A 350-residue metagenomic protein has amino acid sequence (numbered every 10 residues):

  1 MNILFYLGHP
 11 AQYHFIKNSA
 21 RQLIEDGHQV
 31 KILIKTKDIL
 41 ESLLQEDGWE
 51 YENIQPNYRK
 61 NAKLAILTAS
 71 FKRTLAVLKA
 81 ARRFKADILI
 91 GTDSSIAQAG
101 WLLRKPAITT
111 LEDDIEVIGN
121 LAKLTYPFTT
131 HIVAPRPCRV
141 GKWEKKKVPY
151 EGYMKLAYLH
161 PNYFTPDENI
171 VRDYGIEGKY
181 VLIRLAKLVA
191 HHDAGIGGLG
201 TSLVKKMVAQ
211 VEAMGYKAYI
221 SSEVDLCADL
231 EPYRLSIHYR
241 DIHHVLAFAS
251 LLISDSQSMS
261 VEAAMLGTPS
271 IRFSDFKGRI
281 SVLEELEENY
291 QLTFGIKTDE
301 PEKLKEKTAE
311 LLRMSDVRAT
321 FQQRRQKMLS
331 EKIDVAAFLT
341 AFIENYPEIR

Functional and structural regions predicted by a protein language model:
L7, I24-A69: Conserved nucleotide-sugar phosphate-binding/catalytic loop shared by glycosyltransferases and other
D47-K60, L102, L188, K205-I237: Catalytic donor nucleotide-activated moiety binding site of glycosyltransferases and closely related
R73-A80, Y219, E223-M259: Donor nucleotide-activated moiety binding/catalytic core segment of transferases that use nucleotide-activated donors
I88-A99, T109, V245-V282: A donor-sugar binding/catalytic signature common to diverse glycosyltransferases and related nucleotide-sugar
I108-T110, I118-I132, L246: A conserved, positively charged/aromatic
T129-G198: A nucleotide-sugar donor-handling region in carbohydrate enzymes
M265-D316: Catalytic binding pocket for nucleotide-activated donors in carbohydrate/polymer assembly enzymes
R313-R350: C-terminal amphipathic helix plus adjacent low-complexity, charged tail appended to glycosyltransferase catalytic
